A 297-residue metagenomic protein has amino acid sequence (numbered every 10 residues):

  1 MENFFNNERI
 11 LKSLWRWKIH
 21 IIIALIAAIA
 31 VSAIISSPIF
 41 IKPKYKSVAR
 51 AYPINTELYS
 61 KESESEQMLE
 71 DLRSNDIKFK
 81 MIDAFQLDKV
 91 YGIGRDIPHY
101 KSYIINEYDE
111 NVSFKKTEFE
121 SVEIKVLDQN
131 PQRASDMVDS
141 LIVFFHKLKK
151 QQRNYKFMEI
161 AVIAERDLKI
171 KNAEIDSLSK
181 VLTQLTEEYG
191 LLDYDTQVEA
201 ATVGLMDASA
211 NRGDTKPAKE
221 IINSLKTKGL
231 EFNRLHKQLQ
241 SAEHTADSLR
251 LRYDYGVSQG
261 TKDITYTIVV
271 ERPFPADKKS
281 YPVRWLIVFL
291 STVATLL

Functional and structural regions predicted by a protein language model:
M1-F5, I10-K12, V90, R95-Y100 (+2 more regions): Short boundary/hinge segments that flank catalytic cores
M1-I26, T227, D277, L297: Short, disordered/basic amphipathic segments at the extreme N-terminus that act as membrane-targeting/anchoring regions
H20, A24-S37, I287, S291-L296: Small-residue-enriched transmembrane alpha-helices
S32-S47, G256, G260-D263: Aromatic-capped interface at the extracytoplasmic side of an N-terminal signal-anchor transmembrane helix
I39-E118: Extracytoplasmic
R50-T56, F119, L127-Q129, S140 (+1 more regions): Solvent-exposed coil/turn segments that connect beta secondary-structure elements in extracytoplasmic/periplasmic
F85, G92-A246, R250-Y253, V257: Soluble oligomerization/assembly scaffold segments of membrane-associated complexes
L251-L296: Interfacial amphipathic helix/helix-coil modules that most often lie immediately N-terminal to a transmembrane helix
